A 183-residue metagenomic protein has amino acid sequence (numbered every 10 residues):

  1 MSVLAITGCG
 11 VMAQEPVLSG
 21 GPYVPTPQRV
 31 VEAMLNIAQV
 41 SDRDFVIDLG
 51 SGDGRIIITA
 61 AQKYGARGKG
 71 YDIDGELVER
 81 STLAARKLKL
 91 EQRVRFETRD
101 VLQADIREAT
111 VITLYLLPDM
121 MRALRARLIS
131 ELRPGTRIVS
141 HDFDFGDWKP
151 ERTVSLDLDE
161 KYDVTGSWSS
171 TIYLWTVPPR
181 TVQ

Functional and structural regions predicted by a protein language model:
M1-G8: Bacterial N-terminal signal peptides
G8-F45: S-adenosyl-L-methionine
L49: Conserved beta-strand/loop positions that form the S-adenosyl-L-methionine
G54-I58: Glycine-rich SAM-binding Motif I of class I
R67-D72: Conserved SAM-binding motif I beta-strand of class I
D74-E108: S-adenosyl-L-methionine
R107-A123: A short SAM/SAH-binding and catalytic strip from SAM-dependent methyltransferases
D119-Q183: C-terminal substrate-binding/active-site "lid" region of AdoMet-derived donor-dependent transferases
